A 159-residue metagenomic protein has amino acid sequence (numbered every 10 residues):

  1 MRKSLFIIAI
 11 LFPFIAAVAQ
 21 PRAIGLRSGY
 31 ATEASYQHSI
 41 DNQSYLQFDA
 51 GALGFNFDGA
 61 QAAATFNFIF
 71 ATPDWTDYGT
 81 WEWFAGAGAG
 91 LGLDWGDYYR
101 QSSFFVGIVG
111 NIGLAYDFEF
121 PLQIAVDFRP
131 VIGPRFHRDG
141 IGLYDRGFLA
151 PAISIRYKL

Functional and structural regions predicted by a protein language model:
S4-I15: Sec-dependent N-terminal signal peptides
A16-Q20: Bacterial Sec-dependent signal peptides at the C-terminal "C-region" and cleavage site
P21-S35, A50-A62, Y99, F136-R146: Solvent-exposed loop/turn segments connecting transmembrane beta-strands in outer-membrane beta-barrel proteins
A23, F84, A152: A residue-level signal for beta-strand positions that form part of recognition/binding surfaces within mature
I40-L122, V126, R156-Y157: Gram-negative (and chloroplast) outer-membrane scaffold detector with strong preference for beta-barrel transmembrane
E119-L159: Predominantly the C-terminal beta-signal and adjacent terminal strand-loop region of outer-membrane beta-barrel
